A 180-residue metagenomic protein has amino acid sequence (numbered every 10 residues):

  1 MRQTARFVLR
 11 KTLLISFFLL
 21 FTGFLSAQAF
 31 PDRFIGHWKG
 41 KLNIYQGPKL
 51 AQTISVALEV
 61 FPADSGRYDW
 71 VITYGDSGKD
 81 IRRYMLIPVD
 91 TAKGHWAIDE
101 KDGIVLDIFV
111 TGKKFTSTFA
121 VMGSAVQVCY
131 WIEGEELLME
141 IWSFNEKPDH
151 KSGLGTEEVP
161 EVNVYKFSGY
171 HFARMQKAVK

Functional and structural regions predicted by a protein language model:
M1-F30: Bacterial Sec-dependent N-terminal signal peptides
L25-K39, A51, P62-A63, I87-P88 (+1 more regions): N-terminal helix-cap/turn-to-beta initiation motif at the start of protein domains
A29, K39-D69, L154-T156, V162-K180: Short, solvent-exposed loop/hinge segments that bridge or flank secondary-structure elements
G36-G40, Y68, L137-I141: A short hydrophobic beta-strand element
L42-Q127: Central antiparallel beta-sheet cores of small beta-barrel/beta-sandwich binding domains
H95-K180: Beta-sheet ligand-binding and adhesion/scaffold domains
